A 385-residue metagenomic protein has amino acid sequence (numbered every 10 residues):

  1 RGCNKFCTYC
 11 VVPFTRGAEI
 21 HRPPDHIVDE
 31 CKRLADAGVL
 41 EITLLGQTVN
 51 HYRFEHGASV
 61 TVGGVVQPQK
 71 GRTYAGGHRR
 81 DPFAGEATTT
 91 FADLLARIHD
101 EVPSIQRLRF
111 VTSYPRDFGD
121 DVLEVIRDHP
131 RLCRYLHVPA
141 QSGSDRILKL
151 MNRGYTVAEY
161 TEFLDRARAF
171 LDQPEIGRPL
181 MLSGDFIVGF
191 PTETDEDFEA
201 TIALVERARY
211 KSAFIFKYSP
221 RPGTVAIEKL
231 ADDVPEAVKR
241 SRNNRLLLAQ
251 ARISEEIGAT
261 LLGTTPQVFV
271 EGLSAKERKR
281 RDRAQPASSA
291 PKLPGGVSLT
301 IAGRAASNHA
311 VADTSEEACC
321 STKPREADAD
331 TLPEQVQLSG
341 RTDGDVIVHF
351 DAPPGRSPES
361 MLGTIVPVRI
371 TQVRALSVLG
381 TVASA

Functional and structural regions predicted by a protein language model:
R1-D25, A58: Canonical Radical SAM [4Fe-4S] cluster-binding loop centered on the CxxxCxxC motif and its immediate flanking residues
R1-T8, K32-D36, L40-T43, V268: N-terminal pre-triad scaffold of radical SAM enzymes
C7, I27, L44, F110 (+7 more regions): Conserved, mostly hydrophobic/aromatic
F14-T43: Conserved alpha-helical substructure of the radical SAM core
T15, Q47-V49, Y218, P353: Short, ordered loop/turn segments at secondary-structure junctions
D36-F198: Conserved SAM/AdoMet-binding glycine-rich loop
E196-L246: C-terminal, non-catalytic macromolecule-binding modules
A226-A385: Terminal RNA-binding accessory module
